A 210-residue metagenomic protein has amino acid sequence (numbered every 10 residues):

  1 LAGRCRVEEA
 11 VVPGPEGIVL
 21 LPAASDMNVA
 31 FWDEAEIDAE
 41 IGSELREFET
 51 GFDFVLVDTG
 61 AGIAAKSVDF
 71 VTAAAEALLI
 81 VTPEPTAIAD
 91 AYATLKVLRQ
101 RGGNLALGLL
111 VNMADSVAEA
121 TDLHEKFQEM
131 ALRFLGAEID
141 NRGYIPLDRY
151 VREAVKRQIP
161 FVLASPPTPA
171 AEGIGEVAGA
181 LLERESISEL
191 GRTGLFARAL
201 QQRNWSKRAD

Functional and structural regions predicted by a protein language model:
L1-T50, Y150-P160: P-loop/Walker-type NTP enzyme "switch/lid" segment
S43-F54, A64-T86: Inter-motif core of Ras-like GTPase G domains
T82, L107-T121, Y144-V151, A164-P166: G-domain G4 guanine-recognition motif of GTPases
I88-N104: Conserved C-terminal guanine-recognition region of P-loop GTPase G domains, centered on the G4
R101-L107, L135-I139: Short, structured loop/turn "capping" segments at alpha-beta junctions
L135-P160, G173-E176: Beta-strand-loop-alpha "switch" segments that mediate conformational coupling across diverse proteins
P160-D210: NTP-binding/hydrolysis catalytic cores, primarily Walker-type P-loop NTPases
